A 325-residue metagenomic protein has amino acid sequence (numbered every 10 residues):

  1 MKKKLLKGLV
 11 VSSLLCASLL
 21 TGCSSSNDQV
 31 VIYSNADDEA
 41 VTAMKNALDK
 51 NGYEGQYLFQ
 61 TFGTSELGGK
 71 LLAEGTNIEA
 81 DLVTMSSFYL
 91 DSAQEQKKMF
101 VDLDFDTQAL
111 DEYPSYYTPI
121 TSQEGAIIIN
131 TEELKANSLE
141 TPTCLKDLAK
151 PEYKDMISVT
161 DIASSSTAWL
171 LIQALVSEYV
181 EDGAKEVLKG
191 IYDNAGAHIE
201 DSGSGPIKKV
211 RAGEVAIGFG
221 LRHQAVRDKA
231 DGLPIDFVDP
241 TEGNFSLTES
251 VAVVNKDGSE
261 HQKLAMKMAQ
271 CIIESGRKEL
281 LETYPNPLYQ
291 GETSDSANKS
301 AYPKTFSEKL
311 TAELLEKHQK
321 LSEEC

Functional and structural regions predicted by a protein language model:
L19-G22: C-terminal motif of bacterial Sec signal peptides marking the signal peptidase cleavage site
S24-S26: Bacterial signal peptide processing site
S34-T42, F62-S65, E79-I207, R211: Extracytoplasmic ligand-binding site segments that recognize negatively charged/polar headgroups
S87-Q94, R211-P234: A ligand-binding cleft/hinge motif common to bilobed small-molecule-binding domains
L110, L188-Y192, I199-E200, D231-N255: Periplasmic-binding protein-like
A126-E133, T248-H261, E279-T283: A bilobed periplasmic-binding-protein/Venus flytrap-type ligand-binding module shared by bacterial periplasmic
E152, M156-A163, C271-T293: Periplasmic-binding protein-like
P287-C325: An extracytoplasmic/periplasmic, membrane-proximal ligand-sensing/linker region
